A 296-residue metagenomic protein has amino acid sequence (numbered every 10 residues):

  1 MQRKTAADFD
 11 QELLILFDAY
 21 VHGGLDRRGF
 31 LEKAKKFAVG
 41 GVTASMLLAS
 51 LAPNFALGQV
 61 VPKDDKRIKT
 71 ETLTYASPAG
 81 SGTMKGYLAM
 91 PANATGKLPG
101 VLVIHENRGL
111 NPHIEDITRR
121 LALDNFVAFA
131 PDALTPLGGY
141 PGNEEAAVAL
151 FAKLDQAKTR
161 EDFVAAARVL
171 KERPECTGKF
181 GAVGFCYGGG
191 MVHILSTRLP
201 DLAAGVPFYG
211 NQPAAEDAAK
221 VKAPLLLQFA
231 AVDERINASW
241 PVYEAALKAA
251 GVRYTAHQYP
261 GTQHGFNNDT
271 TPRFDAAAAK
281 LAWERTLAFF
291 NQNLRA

Functional and structural regions predicted by a protein language model:
M1-G29: N-terminal secretory signal peptides
D18, R27-N54: N-terminal export signals
Q59-G96: N-terminal cap/lid segment of alpha/beta-hydrolase-fold proteins
K97-E106: Short beta-strand element of the alpha/beta-hydrolase
R108, L134-A157, G265-T270: Cap/lid segment of the alpha/beta-hydrolase catalytic domain
E144-V183, L294-R295: Gly/Ser-rich "nucleophile elbow"/oxyanion-hole loop immediately N-terminal to the catalytic nucleophile in hydrolases
A165-K222: Primarily recognizes the serine-hydrolase "nucleophile elbow" in alpha/beta-hydrolase and SGNH/GDSL folds
L227-F229: Short beta-strand/loop motif that positions the catalytic acidic residue of the alpha/beta-hydrolase fold
